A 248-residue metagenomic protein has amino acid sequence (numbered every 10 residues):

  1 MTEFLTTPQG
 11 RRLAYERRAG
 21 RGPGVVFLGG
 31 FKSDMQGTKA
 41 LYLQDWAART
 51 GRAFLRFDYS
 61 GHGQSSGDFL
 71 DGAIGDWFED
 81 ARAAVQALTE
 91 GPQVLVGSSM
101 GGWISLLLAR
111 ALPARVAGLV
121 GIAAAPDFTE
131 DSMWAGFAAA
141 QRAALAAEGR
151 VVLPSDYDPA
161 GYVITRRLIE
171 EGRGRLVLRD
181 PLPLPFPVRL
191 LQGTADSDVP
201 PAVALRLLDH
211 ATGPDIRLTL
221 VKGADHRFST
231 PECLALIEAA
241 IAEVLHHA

Functional and structural regions predicted by a protein language model:
M1-A19: N-terminal cap/lid segment of alpha/beta-hydrolase-fold proteins
G22-G30: Short beta-strand element of the alpha/beta-hydrolase
F31-Q44: The serine-hydrolase catalytic nucleophile loop
Q44-S66: Conserved alpha/beta-hydrolase
D71-A87: Alpha/beta-hydrolase active-site loop
L95-G97, I122: Short beta-strand immediately N-terminal to the catalytic nucleophile in serine-hydrolase-like folds
G97-S105: Gly/Ala-rich beta-loop-alpha elbow adjacent to hydrolase catalytic centers
R115-V221, D225-A248: The alpha/beta-hydrolase serine catalytic core
